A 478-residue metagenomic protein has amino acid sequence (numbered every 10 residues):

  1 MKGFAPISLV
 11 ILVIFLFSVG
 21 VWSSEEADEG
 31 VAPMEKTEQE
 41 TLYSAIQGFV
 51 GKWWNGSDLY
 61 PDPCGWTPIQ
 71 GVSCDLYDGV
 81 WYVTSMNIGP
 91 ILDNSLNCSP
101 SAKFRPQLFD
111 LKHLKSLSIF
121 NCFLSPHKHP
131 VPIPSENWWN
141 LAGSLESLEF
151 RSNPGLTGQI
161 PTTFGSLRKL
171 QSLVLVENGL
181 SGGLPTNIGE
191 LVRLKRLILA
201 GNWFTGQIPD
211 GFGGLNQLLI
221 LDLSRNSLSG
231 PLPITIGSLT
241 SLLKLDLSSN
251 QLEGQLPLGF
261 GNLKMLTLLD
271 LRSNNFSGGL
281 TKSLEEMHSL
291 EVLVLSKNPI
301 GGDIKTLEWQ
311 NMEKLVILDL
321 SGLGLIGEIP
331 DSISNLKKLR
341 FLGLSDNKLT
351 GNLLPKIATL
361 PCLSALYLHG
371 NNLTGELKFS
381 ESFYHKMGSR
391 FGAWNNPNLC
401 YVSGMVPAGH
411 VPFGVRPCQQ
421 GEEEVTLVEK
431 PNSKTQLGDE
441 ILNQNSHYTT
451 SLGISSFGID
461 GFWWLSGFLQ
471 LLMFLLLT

Functional and structural regions predicted by a protein language model:
K2-S73, T84-I91, N121: Surface-exposed cap/linker segments adjacent to membranes
G48-A102, H127-V131, G302-W309, E313 (+3 more regions): LRR flanking "cap" motifs
D78-G158: LRR N-terminal entry segment and analogous cap-like coil->beta motifs
F104-F109, K128-W139, T157-T162, S181-T186 (+9 more regions): The feature encodes a structural signal of leucine-rich repeats
D110-L114, W139-L145, N153, G165-L170 (+10 more regions): Leucine-rich repeat
C122, N153-P154, N178, L199-N202 (+8 more regions): Consensus "Asn ladder" position of solenoid repeat domains
K169-Q171, G179-T186, E190-K195, A200-L219 (+7 more regions): Tandem repeat domain/solenoid detector
L263-T267, E285-V292, S296, G301-D303 (+1 more regions): Membrane-proximal ectodomain caps of single-pass cell-surface receptors
